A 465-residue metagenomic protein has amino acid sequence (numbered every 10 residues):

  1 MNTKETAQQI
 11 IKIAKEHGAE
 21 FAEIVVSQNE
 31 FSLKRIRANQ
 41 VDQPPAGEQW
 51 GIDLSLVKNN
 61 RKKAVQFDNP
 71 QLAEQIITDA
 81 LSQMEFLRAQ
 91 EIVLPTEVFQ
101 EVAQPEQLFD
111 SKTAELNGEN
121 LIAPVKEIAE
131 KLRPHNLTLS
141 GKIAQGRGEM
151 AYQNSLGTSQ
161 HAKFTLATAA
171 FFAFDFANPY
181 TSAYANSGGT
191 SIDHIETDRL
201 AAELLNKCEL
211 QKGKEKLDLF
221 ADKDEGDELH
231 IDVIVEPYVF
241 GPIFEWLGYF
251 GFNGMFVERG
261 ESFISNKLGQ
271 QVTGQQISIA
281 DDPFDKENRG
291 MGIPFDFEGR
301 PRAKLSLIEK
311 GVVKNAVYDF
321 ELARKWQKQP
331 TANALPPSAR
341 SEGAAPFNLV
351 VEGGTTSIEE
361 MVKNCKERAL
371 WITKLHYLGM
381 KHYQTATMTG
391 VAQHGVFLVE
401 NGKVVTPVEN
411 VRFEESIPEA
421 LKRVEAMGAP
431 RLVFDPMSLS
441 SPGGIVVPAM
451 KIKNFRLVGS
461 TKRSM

Functional and structural regions predicted by a protein language model:
M1-M465: N-terminal small-residue-enriched
